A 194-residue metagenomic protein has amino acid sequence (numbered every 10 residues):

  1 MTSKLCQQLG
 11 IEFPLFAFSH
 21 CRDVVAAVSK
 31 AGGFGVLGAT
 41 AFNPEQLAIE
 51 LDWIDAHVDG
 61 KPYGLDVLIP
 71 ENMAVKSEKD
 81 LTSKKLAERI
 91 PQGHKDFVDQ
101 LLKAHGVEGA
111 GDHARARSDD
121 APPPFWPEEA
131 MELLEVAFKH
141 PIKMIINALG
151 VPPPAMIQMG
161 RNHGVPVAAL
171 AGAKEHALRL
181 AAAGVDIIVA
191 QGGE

Functional and structural regions predicted by a protein language model:
M1-E194: Active-site entrance/lid segments in N-terminal catalytic domains of soluble metabolic enzymes
